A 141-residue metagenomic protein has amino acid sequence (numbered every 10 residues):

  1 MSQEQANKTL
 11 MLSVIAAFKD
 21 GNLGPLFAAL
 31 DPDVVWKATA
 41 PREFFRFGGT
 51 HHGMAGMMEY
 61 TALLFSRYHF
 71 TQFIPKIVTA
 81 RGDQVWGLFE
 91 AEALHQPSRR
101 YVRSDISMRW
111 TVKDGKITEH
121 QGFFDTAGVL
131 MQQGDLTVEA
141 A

Functional and structural regions predicted by a protein language model:
M1-A141: C-terminal and inter-domain tail/linker signature
